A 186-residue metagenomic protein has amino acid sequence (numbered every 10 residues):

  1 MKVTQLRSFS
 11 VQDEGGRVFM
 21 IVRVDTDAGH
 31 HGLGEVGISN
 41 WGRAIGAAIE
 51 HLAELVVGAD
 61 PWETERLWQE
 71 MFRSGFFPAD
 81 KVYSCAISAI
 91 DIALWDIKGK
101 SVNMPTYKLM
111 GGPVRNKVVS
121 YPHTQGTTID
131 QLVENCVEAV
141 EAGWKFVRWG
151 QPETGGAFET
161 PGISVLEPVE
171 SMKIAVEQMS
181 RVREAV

Functional and structural regions predicted by a protein language model:
M1-D13, G99-K100, M104-K117: N-terminal amphipathic alpha-helix/helix-capping segment at the start of soluble metabolic enzymes
M1-L33, G37: Structured beta-strand/loop patches that form or line metal/cofactor-binding pockets in enzymes
R17, R43, A47, W62 (+5 more regions): Conserved active-site and cofactor/substrate-binding residues in soluble primary-metabolism enzymes
D27-S101: Metal- or metallocofactor-binding catalytic centers and their adjacent structured scaffolds across diverse enzyme
G58, M104, W144: Short glycine/serine/threonine/alanine-rich loop segments
A93-V102, V133, V137-E141: Alpha-helical scaffold segments that flank or form the walls of functional sites
D96, K108, S180: Active-site phosphate/pyrophosphate- and oxyanion-stabilizing loops and adjacent acidic/basic residues in soluble
K117-V186: Metal-dependent enolase-superfamily TIM-barrel catalytic cores that perform enediolate-based chemistry
